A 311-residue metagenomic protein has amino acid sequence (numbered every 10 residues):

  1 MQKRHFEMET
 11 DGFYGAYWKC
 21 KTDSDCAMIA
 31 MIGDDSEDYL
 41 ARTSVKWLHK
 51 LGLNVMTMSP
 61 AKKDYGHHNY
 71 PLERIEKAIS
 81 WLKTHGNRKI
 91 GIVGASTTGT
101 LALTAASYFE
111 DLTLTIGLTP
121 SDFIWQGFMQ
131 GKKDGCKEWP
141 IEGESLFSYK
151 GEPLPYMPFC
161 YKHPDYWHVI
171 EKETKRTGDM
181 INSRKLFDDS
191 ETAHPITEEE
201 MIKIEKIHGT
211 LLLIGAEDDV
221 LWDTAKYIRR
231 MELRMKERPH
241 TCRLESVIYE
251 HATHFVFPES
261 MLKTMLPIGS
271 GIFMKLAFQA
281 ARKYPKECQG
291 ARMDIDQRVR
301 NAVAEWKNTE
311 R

Functional and structural regions predicted by a protein language model:
M1-C26, E287, A291: N-terminal cap/lid segment of alpha/beta-hydrolase-fold proteins
D25, M31-E37, S96, E217: Active-site glycine-rich loops that stabilize anionic/oxyanionic intermediates across multiple enzyme folds
Y39-L40, V220-R230, F257: Conserved alpha/beta-hydrolase "acid-adjacent" motif
L40-M58: Short amphipathic alpha-helix adjacent to the substrate-entry channel of hydrolases
M58-G91: Catalytic nucleophile-loop/oxyanion-hole region of alpha/beta-hydrolase and closely related hydrolase-like folds
G99-E110, T115: Short glycine-enriched nucleophile-adjacent loop and the immediately C-terminal alpha-helix near the catalytic center
I116-K203: Accessory cap/linker subdomain of secreted extracellular hydrolases
I207, L213-G215: Short beta-strand/loop motif that positions the catalytic acidic residue of the alpha/beta-hydrolase fold
